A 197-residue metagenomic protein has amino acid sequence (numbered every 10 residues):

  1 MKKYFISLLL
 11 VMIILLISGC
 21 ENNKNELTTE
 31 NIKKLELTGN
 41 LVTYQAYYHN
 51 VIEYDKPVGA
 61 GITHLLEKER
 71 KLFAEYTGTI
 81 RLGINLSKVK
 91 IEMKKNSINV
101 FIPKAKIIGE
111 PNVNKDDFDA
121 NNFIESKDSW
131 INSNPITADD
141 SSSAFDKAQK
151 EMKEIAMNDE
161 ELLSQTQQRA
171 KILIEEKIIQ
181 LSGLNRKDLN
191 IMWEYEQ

Functional and structural regions predicted by a protein language model:
M1-Y4: Positively charged n-region of N-terminal signal peptides that target proteins for export
L15-G19: C-terminal motif of bacterial Sec signal peptides marking the signal peptidase cleavage site
C20-Q197: Domain-level marker for long, solvent-exposed, non-transmembrane regions
